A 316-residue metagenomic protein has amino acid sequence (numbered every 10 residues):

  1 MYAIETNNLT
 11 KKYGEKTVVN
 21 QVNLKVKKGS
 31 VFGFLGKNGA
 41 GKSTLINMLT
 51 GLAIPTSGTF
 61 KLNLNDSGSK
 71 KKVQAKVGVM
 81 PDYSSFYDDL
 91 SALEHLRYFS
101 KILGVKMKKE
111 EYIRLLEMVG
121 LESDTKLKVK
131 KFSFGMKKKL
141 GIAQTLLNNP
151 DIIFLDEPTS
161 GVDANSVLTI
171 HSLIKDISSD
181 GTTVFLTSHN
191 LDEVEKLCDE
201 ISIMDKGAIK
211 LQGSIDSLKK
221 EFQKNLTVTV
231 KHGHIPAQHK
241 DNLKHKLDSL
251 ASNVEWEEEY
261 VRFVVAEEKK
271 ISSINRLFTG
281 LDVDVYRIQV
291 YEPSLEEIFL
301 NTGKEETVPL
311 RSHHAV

Functional and structural regions predicted by a protein language model:
T50: Helix-to-loop junction immediately C-terminal to a conserved catalytic motif
G58-V73: Conserved ABC transporter NBD signature motif
R97, K101-D124: Conserved ABC ATPase "signature" region
I153-E157: Catalytic Walker B motif of ABC-type/P-loop ATPase nucleotide-binding domains
H171-R262: ABC transporter nucleotide-binding domain
